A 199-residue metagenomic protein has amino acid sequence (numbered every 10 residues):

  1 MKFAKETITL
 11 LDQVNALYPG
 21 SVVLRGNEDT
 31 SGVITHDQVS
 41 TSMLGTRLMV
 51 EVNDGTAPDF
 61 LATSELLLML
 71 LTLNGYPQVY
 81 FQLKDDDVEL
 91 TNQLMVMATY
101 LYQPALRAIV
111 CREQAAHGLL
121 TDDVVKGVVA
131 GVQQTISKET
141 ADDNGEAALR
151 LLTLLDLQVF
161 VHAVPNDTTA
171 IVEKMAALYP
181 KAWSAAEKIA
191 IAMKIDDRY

Functional and structural regions predicted by a protein language model:
M1-L44, D54-G55, V96-A98, Y102-P104 (+1 more regions): Auxiliary, metal-adjacent structural segments of Zn-dependent hydrolase domains
T9-D12, A16, V96, R112 (+5 more regions): Charged/polar, solvent-exposed surface patches and flexible loops
T46-M49: Hydrophobic residues embedded in beta-strands of well-ordered beta-sheets
A57-P77: Active-site recognition of the HExxH zinc-binding catalytic motif
L68, Y100-A115, E146-A163: Short, hydrophobic/amphipathic alpha-helical patches that form generic packing surfaces within helical domains
L71-A108, A192-Y199: Post-HEXXH active-site segment of zinc metalloproteases
V79-Q82, N92, Y100, P104-D143: Active-site-proximal or metal-binding-adjacent scaffold patches in catalytic folds
V132-Y199: Pan-zinc metallopeptidase signature
